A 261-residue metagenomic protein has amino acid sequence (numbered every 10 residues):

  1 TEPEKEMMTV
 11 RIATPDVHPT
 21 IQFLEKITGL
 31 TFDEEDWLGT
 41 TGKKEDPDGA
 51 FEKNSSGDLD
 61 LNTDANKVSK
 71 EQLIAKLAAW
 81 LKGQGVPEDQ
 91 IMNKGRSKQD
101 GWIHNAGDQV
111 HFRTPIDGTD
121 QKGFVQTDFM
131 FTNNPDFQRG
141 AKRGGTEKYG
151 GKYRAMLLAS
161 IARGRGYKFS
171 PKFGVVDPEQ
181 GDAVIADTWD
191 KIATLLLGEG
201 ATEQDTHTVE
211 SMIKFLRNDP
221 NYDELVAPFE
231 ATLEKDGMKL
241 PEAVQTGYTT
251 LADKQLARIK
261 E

Functional and structural regions predicted by a protein language model:
E4-E25, G29, L158, K239 (+1 more regions): Non-catalytic accessory regions used for complex assembly or targeting
T9-L24, T63-D120: Metal-dependent nucleotidyltransferase catalytic core
I21-E71: Active-site nucleotide-donor binding segment shared across nucleotidyl transfer reactions
G29-F32, K82-Q90, R163-S170: Structural alpha-beta junctions
D33-L38, Q90-D100, S170-V176: Short glycine-rich, low-complexity/disordered patches
L59-L61, V110, T127: A broad, low-specificity signal marking well-ordered, structured residues that form hydrophobic/aromatic
A106, R113-E261: Catalytic cores of NTP-dependent nucleotidyl/adenyl transfer enzymes across multiple folds
